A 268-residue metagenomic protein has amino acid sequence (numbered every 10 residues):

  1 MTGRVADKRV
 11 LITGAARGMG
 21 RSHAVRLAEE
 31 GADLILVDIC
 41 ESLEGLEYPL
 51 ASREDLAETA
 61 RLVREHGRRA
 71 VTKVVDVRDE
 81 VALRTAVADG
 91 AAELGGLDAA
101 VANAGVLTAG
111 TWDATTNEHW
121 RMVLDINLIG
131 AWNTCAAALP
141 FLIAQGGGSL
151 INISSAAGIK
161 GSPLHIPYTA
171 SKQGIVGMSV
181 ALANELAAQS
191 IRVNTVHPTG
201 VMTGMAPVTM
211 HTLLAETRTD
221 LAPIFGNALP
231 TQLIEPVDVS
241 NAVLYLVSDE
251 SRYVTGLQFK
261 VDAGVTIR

Functional and structural regions predicted by a protein language model:
G3-I35, L182: Canonical Rossmann dinucleotide-binding motif of NAD(H)/NADP(H)-dependent dehydrogenases/reductases, specifically
T111-W112, T116-L124, H165, I224: Substrate-binding pocket helix/loop in short-chain dehydrogenase/reductase
C135, S171, S179: Active-site helix of classical SDR
P140, N184-A188, R252: Alpha-helical segment proximal to the catalytic Tyr-Lys
S155: Residue(s) in the substrate-gating loop at a strand-loop-helix junction that position the organic substrate next
K160, V243-L244, T255-R268: Short C-terminal tail/terminal secondary-structure segment of NAD(P)H-dependent dehydrogenase/reductase domains
N227-V239: A conserved structural motif in NAD(P)-dependent oxidoreductases
